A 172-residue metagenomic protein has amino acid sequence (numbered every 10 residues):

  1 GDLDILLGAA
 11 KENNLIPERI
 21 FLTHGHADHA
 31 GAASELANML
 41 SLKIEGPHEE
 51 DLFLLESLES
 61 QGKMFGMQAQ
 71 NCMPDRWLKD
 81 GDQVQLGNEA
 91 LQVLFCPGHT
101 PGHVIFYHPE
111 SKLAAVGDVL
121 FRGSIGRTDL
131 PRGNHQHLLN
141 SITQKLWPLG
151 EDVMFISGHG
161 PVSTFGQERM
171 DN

Functional and structural regions predicted by a protein language model:
D2-Q85, D171: Active-site HxH/HxHxD metal-binding segment of metal-dependent hydrolases
Q61-K63, E89-F95, T100-N172: Metallo-beta-lactamase
